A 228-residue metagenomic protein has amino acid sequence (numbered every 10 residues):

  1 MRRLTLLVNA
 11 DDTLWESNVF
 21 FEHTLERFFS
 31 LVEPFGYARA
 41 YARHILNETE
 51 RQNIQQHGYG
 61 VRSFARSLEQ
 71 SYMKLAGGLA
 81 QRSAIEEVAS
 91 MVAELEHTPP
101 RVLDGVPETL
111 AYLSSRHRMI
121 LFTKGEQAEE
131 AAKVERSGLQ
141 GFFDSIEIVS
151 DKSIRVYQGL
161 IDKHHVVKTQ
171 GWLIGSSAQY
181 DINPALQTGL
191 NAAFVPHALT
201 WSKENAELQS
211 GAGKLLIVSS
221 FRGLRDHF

Functional and structural regions predicted by a protein language model:
M1-I45: Active-site neighborhood of HAD-like aspartate-dependent phosphohydrolases
M1-L4, P107, A111, R118 (+2 more regions): Asp-based, Mg2+/Mn2+-dependent phosphohydrolase catalytic module
F21-F29, A65, E69, Q127: An amphipathic alpha-helix signature
E33-E48, G77-V88, F142, T169: Short, surface-exposed acidic
N47-E94: A metal-dependent, Asp-based hydrolase signature
E87-P107: Long amphipathic N-terminal alpha/beta scaffold segment
T123-G125: Conserved phosphate-coupling serine/threonine residues in phosphotransfer and NTP-handling enzymes
